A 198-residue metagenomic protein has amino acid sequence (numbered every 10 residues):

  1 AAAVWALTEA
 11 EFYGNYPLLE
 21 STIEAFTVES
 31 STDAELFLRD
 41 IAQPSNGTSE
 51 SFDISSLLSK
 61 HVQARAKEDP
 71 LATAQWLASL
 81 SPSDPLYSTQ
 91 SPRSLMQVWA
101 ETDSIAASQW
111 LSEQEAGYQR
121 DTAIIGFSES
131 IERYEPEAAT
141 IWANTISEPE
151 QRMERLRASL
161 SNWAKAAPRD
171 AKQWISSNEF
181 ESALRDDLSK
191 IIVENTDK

Functional and structural regions predicted by a protein language model:
A1-K198: Non-catalytic all-alpha helical scaffold/repeat segments
